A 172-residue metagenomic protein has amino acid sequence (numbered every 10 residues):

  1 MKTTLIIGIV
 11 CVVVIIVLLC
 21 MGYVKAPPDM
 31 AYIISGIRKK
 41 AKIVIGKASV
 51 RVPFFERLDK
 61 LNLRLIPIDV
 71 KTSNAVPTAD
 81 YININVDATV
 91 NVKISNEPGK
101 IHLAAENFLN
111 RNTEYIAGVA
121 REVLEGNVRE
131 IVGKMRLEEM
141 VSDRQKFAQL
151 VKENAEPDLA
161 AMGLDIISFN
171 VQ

Functional and structural regions predicted by a protein language model:
M1-Q172: N-terminal hydrophobic membrane-entry segments
